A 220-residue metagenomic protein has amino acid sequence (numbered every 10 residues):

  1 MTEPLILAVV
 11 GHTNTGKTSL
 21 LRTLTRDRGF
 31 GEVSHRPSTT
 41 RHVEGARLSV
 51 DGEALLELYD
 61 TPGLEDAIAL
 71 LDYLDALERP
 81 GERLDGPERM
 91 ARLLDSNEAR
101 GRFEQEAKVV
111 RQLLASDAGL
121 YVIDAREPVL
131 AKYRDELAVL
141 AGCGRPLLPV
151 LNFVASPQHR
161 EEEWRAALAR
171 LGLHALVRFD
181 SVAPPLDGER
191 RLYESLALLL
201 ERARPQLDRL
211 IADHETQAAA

Functional and structural regions predicted by a protein language model:
M1-K17, A118, G142, L198-A220: Non-catalytic alpha-helical scaffolds
M1-M90: Conserved G1/Walker A P-loop phosphate-binding module
T15, G63, A67, G142-R145 (+3 more regions): Non-catalytic alpha-helical coupling and interface elements of nucleotide-dependent molecular machines and regulators
T40-V43, F103-E106, E189: Amphipathic alpha-helical transducer elements in NTP-driven molecular machines
I68-D72, K132, R160, G188-R190: Short, conserved acidic/polar surface loops in the N-terminal third of protein domains
R79-L176: Conserved C-terminal guanine-recognition region of P-loop GTPase G domains, centered on the G4
F153-A219: Canonical P-loop GTPase G-domain recognition
